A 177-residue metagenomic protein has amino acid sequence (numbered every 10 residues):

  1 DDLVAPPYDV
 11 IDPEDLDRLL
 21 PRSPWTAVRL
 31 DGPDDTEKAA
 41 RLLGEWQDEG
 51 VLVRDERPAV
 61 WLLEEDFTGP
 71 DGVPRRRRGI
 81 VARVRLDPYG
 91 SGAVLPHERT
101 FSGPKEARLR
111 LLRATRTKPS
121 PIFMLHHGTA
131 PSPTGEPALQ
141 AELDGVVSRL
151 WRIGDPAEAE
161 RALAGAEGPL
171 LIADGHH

Functional and structural regions predicted by a protein language model:
D1-H177: A cross-family signal for N-terminal binding/gating loops and helix N-caps that shape access to the active site
